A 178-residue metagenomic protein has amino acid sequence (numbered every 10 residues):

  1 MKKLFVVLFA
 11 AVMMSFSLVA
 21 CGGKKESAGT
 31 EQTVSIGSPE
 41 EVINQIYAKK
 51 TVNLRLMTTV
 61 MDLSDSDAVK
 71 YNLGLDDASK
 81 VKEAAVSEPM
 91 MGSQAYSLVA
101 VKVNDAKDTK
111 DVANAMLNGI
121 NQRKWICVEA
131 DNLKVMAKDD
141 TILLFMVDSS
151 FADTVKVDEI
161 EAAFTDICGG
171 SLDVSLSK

Functional and structural regions predicted by a protein language model:
M1-L4: Positively charged n-region of N-terminal signal peptides that target proteins for export
A11-S15: Alpha-helical transmembrane segments
F16-A20: C-terminal motif of bacterial Sec signal peptides marking the signal peptidase cleavage site
G22-S97, V103-K178: Soluble, non-membrane globular domain cores that form compact, hydrophobic packing and curved binding surfaces
